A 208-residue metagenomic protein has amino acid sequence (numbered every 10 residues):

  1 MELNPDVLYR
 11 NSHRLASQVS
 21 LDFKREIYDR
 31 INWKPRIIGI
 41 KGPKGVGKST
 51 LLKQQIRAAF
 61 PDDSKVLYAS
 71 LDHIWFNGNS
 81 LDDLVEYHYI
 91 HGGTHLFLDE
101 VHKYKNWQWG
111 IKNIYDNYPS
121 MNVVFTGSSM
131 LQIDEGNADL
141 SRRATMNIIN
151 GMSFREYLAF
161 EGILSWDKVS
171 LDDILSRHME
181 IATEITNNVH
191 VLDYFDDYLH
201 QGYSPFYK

Functional and structural regions predicted by a protein language model:
E2-D6, N11-L15, G136-K208: Interdomain motor-coupling "hinge/lid" segment immediately C-terminal to the ATP-binding subdomain of NTP-driven enzymes
L15-W33: Pre-Walker A adenine-sensing motif
I40: Hydrophobic anchor at the beta1->P-loop junction of P-loop NTPases
K44-G45: Walker A (P-loop) phosphate-binding loop of P-loop NTPases
K48-S49: Conserved lysine of the Walker
D63-H95: Short glycine-rich substrate-engagement loop in P-loop NTPases that contacts/grips substrate
F97, N122-S128, I148, Y157: Structural recognition of the conserved hydrophobic beta-strand(s) that form the central parallel beta-sheet of P-loop
Q108-S129: Conserved catalytic/switch belt of AAA+ P-loop NTPases
